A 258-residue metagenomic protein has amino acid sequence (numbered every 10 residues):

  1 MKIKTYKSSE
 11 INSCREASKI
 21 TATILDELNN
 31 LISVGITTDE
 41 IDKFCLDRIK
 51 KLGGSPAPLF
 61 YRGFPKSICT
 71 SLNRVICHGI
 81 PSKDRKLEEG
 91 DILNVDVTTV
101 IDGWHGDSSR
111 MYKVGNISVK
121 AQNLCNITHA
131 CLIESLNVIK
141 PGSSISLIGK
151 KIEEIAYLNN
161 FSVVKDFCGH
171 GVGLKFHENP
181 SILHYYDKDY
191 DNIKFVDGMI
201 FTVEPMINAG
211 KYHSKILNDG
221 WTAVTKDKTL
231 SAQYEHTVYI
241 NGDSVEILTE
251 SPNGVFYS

Functional and structural regions predicted by a protein language model:
M1-S258: Active-site neighborhoods and metal-handling regions in enzymes and metal-associated proteins
